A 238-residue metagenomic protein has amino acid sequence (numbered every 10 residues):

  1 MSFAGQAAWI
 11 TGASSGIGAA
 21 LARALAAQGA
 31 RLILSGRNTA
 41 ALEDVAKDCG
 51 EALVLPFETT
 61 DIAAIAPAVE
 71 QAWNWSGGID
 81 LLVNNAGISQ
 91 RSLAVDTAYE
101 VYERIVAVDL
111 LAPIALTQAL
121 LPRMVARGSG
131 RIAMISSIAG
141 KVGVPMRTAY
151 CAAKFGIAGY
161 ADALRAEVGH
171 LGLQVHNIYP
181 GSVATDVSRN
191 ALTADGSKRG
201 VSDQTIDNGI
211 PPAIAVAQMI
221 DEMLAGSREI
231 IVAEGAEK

Functional and structural regions predicted by a protein language model:
A7, S14-S15: Conserved glycine-rich cofactor-binding loop
Q28-D44: Conserved glycine-rich Rossmann-like NAD(P)H-binding loop of the short-chain dehydrogenase/reductase
F57-P67, Y99: The beta1-alpha1 cofactor-binding region of Rossmann-like NAD(H)/NADP(H)-dependent oxidoreductases
L93-A94, A98-E103: Substrate-binding pocket helix/loop in short-chain dehydrogenase/reductase
T117, A153: Active-site helix of classical SDR
S137: Residue(s) in the substrate-gating loop at a strand-loop-helix junction that position the organic substrate next
A166-A233: SDR active-site lid
